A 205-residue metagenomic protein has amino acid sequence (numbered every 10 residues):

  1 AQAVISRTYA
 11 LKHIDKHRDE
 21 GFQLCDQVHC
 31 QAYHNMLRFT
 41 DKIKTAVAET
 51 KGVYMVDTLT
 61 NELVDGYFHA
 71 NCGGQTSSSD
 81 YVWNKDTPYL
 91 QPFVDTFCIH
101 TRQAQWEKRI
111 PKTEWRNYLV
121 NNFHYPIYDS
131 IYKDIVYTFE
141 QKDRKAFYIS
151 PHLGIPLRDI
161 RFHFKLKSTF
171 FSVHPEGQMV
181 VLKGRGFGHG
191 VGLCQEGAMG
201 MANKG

Functional and structural regions predicted by a protein language model:
A1-G205: Conserved, single-site charged/polar hotspot
